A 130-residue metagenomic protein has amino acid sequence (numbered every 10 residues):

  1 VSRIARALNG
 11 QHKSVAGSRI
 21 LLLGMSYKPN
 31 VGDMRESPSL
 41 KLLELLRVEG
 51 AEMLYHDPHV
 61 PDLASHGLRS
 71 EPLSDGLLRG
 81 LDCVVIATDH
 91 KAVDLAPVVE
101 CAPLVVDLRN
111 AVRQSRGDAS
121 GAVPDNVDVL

Functional and structural regions predicted by a protein language model:
V1-L130: Structural/interface elements that position substrates and couple domains in central-metabolism enzymes
